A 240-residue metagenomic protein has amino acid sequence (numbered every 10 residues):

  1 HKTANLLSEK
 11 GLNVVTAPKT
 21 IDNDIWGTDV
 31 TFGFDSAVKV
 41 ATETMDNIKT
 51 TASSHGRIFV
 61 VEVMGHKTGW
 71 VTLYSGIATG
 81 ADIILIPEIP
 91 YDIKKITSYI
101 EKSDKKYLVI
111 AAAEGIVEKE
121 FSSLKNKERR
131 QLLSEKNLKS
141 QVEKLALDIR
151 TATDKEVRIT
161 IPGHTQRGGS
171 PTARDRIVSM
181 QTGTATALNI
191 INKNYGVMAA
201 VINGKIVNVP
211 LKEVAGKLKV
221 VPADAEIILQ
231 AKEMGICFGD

Functional and structural regions predicted by a protein language model:
H1-A4, D22-W26, K67-V71, N208: Short, well-ordered, mixed-charge alpha-helical segments that flank or form enzyme active sites
A4-L6, F34-H55, E62-K155: Accessory alpha-helical/coil subdomains and C-terminal extensions that flank or cap enzyme catalytic cores
L7-G33, V38, L85-I89: Short, acidic/small-residue loops that bind anionic groups at enzyme active sites
L12, A17-D24, G65, I89-Y91 (+3 more regions): Short, ordered loop/turn segments at secondary-structure junctions
T51-I58, I110, D154-P162, N194-I202: Flexible, glycine/charged-enriched surface loops at secondary-structure junctions
S123-L124, G169-I177, V209-G216: Short glycine/threonine-rich loop-to-helix capping motif typified by GTGT followed within a few residues by an Asp-Pro
E128-K136, R167-G183, A187-I191, I228: Catalytic, metal-anchored helix/loop core of enzyme active sites in primary metabolism
A199-D240: Phosphate-binding loop/pocket of nucleotide- and phosphate-handling active sites
